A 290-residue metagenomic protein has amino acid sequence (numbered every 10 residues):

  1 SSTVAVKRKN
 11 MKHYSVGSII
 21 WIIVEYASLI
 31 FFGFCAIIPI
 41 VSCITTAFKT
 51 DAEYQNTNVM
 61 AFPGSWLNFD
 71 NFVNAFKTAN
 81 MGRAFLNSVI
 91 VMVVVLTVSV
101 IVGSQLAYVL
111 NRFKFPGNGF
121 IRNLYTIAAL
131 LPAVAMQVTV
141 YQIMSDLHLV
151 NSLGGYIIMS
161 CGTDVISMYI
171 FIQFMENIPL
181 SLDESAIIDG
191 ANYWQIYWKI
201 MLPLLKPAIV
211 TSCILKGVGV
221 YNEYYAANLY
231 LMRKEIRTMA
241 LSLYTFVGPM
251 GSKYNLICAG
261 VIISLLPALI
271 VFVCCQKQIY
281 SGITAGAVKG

Functional and structural regions predicted by a protein language model:
S1-V16: Short, Lys/Arg-rich, polar N-terminal cytosolic tail immediately upstream of the first transmembrane signal-anchor
H13-G17, W21-G290: A structural signal for multi-pass alpha-helical bundles of membrane permease subunits that mediate small-molecule
